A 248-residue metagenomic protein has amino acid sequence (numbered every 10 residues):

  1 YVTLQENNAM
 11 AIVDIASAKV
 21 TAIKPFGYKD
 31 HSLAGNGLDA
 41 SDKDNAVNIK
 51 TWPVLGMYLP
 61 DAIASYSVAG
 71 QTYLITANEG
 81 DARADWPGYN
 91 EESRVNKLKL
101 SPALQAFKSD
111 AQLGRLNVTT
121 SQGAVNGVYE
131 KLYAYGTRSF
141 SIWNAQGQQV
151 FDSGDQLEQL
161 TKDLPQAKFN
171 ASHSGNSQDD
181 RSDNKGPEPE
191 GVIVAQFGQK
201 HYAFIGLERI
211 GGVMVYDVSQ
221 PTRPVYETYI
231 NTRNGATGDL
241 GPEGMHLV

Functional and structural regions predicted by a protein language model:
Y1-V248: Beta-sheet-rich non-transmembrane sensory/scaffold domains
